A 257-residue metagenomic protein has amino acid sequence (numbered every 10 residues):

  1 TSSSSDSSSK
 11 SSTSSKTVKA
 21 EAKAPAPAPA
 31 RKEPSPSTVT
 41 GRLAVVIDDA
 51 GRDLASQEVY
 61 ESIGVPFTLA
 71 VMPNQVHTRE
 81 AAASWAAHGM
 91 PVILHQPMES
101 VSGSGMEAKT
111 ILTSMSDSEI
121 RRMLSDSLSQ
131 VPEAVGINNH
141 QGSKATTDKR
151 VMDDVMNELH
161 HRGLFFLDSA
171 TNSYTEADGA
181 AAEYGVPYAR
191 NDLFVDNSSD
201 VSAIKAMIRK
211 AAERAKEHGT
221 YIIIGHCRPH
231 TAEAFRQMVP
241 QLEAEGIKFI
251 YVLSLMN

Functional and structural regions predicted by a protein language model:
T1-T40, I208, I247: Terminal interaction modules at protein C-ends
R31-A108: Active-site beta->alpha N-cap acidic-glycine motif
R42-A44, P66-A70, P91-I93, V135-N138 (+4 more regions): Structural preference for beta-strand elements that scaffold enzyme active sites
R42-D49, A108-S118, N197-S202: Active-site mouth loops of central-metabolism enzymes
I47-D49, V71-P73, L94-M98, N139-Q141 (+4 more regions): A cross-domain feature marking catalytic cores of carbohydrate-active enzymes and several ubiquitous metabolic/repair
N74-E80, S114-R122: Glycine-rich anion/phosphate-binding loops
D117-R209, H226-E243, I247: Catalytic domains of cell-wall/extracellular-matrix polysaccharide-remodeling enzymes, centered on de-N-acetylation
F249-N257: Short, flexible loop segments at boundaries between secondary-structure elements
